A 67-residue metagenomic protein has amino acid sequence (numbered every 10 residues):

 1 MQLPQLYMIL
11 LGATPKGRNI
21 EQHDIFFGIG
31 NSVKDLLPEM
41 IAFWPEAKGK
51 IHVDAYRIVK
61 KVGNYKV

Functional and structural regions predicted by a protein language model:
M1-Q22: Short aromatic-glycine-(Arg/Gly/Cys) micro-motifs in beta-strand/loop hairpins
M8-L10, V33-D35, K66: Domain-level signal for compact, non-enzymatic binding modules
L11, I25, I41-F43: A structural feature that tracks compact, well-ordered secondary-structure segments with a strong bias toward
T14-K16, V33, K61: Generic structural motif
E21-N31: A short, exposed loop/beta-hairpin motif centered on an aromatic-Gly-Thr core
S32-K48: A short, charged, amphipathic alpha-helix used as a generic interaction element across diverse proteins
W44-V67: Short, mixed-charge low-complexity intrinsically disordered segments
